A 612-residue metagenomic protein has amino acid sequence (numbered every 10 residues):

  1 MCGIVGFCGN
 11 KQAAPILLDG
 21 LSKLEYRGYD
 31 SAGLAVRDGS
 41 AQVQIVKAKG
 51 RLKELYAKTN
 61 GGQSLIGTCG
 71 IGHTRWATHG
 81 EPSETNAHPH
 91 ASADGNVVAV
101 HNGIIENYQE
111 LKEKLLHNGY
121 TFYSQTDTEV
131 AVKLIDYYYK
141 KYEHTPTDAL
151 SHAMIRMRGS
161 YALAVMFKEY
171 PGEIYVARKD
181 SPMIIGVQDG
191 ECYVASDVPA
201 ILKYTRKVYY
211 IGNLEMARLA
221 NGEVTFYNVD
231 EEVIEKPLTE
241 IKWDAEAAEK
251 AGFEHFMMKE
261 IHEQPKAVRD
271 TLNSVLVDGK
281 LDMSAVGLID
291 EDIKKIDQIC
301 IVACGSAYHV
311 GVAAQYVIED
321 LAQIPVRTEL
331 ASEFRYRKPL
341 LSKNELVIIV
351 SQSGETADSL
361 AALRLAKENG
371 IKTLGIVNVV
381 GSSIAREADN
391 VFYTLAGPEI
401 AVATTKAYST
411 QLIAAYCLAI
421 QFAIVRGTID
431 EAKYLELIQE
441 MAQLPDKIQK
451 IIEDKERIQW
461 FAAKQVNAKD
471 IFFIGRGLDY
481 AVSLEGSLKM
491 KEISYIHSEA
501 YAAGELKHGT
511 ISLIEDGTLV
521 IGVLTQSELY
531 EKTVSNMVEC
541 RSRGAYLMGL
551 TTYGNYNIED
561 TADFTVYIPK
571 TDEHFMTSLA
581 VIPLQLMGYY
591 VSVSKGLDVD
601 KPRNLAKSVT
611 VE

Functional and structural regions predicted by a protein language model:
M1-E254, K266-D297, Y336, E431 (+3 more regions): Conserved short alpha-helical segments that host acidic/polar catalytic motifs at enzyme active sites
I4, A99, V165, V176 (+6 more regions): Structural beta-sheet core signal
T68, G72-T85, V275-E291, A314-V350 (+1 more regions): Glycine-rich oxoanion-binding loops at beta->alpha junctions
P89-A91, M166, Y175-V176, V208-Y209 (+12 more regions): Replace "in large, NTP-powered and nucleic-acid-processing enzymes" with "in large, NTP-powered factors and other
D127-V130, V310, A314, T410-A415 (+3 more regions): Catalytic-loop motifs flanking and including active-site residues across diverse enzymes
E231, Y546, T561, T571-E612: Generic C-terminus detector
Q264-V268, L272-C300, N390-L519, S592-E612: Active-site phosphate/pyrophosphate-binding segments
K294-Q443, V523-Y567, M587, K595: Glycine-rich phosphate-binding loops that contact phosphosugars or nucleotide phosphates
